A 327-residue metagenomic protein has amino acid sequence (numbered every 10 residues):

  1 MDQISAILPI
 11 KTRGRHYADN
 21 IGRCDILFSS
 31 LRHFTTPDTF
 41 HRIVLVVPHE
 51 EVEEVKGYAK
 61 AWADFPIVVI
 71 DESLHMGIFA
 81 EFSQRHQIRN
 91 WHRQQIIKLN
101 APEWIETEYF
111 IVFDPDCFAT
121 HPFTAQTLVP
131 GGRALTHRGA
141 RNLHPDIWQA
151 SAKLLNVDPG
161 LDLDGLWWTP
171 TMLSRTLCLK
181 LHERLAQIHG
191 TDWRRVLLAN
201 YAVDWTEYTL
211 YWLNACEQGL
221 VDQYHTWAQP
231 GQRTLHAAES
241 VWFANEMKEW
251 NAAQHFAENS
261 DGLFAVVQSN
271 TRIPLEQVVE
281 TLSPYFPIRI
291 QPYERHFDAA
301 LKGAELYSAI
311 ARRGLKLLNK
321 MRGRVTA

Functional and structural regions predicted by a protein language model:
M1-D2, Q268, I273-A327: Membrane-proximal basic amphipathic "stem/tether" segments
M1-S29: N-proximal low-complexity "stem/linker" segments adjacent to membrane-targeting elements
S29-T39: Short, acidic, metal-binding catalytic loop of nucleotide-sugar glycosyltransferases
T39-E50, V69-L74: Short beta-strand/loop segment that forms part of the nucleotide-sugar
Y58-E103: Active-site-proximal specificity loops/subdomain of glycosyltransferases
F110: Short aromatic/hydrophobic "clamp" motif used to bind/position activated sugar donors
A119-A152: Conserved donor-nucleotide/metal-binding helix-loop-beta segment in metal-dependent transferases, i.e., the alpha-helix
L161-Q254: Catalytic core and acceptor-binding pocket of nucleotide-sugar-dependent glycosyltransferases
